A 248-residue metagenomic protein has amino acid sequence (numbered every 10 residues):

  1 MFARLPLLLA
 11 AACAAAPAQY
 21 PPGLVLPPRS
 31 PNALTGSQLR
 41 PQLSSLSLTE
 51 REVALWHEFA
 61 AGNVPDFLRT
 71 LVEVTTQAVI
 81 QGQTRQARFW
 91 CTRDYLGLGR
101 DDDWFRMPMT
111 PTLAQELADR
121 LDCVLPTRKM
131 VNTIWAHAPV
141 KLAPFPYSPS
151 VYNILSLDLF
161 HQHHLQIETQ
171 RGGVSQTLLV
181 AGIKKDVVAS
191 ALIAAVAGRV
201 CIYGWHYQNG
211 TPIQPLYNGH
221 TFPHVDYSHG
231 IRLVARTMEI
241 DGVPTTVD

Functional and structural regions predicted by a protein language model:
M1-L8: Sec-dependent signal peptide recognition, specifically the positively charged N-region followed immediately by
A10-P17: Hydrophobic h-region of N-terminal signal peptides that target proteins for export in Gram-negative bacteria
Q19-L68, D248: N-terminal module-boundary/linker segments of secreted carbohydrate-active enzymes
L46, E50, L68, W104-T112 (+2 more regions): Soluble non-cytosolic domains of exported or imported proteins
A61-T92: Conserved oxyanion/phosphate-binding beta-strand-loop segments in alpha/beta enzyme cores
L98-F105, R120-L121, G219-H220: Second-shell loop/turn segments in exported
P111-S175: Conserved hydrophobic ligand-interaction patch in extracellular adhesion modules
S150-D248: C-terminal, surface-exposed recognition/capping segments
